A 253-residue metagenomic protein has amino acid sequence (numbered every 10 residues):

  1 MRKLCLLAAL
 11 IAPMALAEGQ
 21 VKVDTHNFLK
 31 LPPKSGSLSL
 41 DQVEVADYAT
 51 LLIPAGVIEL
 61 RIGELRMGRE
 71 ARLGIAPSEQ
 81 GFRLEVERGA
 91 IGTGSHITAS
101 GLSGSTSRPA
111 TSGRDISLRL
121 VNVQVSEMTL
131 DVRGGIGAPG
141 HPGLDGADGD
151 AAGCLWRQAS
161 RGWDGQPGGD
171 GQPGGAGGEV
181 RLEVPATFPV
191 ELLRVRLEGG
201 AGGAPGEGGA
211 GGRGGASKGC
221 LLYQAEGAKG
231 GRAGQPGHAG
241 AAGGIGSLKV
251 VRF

Functional and structural regions predicted by a protein language model:
R2-A8: Sec-dependent signal peptide recognition, specifically the positively charged N-region followed immediately by
A12-M14: N-terminal signal peptide c-region/cleavage motif recognized by signal peptidases
L16-T93: N-terminal domain-start segments of secreted/luminal proteins
K30, T50-A55, R72-G81, T93-R114 (+2 more regions): Glycine-centered low-complexity coil/loop motifs and glycine-rich tracts, especially the flexible linkers
L40-V43, I62, G89, V125 (+2 more regions): A compositionally biased, intrinsically disordered/low-complexity signal enriched for hydrophobic/aromatic residues
A90-G92, R119-M128, V184-L192: A short, structured loop/turn motif at beta-sheet edges
E179-E183: Active-site scaffold segments
